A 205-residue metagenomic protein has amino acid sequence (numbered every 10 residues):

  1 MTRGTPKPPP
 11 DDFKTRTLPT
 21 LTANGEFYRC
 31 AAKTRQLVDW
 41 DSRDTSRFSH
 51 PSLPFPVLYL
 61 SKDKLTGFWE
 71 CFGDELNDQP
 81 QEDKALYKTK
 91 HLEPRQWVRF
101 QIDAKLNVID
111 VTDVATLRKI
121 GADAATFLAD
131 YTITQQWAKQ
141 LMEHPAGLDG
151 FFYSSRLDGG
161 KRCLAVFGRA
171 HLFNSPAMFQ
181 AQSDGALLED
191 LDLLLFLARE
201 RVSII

Functional and structural regions predicted by a protein language model:
M1-S42, S49, N77-I205: Active-site and NAD+-binding cores of ADP-ribose-processing enzymes
S49-Q79: Extended catalytic/binding region for NAD+/ADP-ribose chemistry, centered on the ART fold
